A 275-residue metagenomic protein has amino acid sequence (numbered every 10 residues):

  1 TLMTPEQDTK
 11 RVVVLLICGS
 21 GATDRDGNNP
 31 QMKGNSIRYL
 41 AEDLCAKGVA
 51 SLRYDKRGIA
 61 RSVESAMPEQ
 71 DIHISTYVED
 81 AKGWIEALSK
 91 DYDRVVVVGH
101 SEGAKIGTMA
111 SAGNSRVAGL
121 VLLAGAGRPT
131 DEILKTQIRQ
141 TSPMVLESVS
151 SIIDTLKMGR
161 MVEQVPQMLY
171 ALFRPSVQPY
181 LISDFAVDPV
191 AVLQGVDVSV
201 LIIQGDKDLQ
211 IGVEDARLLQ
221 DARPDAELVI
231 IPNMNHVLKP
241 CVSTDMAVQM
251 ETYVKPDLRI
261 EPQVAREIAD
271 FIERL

Functional and structural regions predicted by a protein language model:
D8-A46: Short, surface-exposed "cap/lid" segments of acyl-processing enzymes
N35-V63: Conserved alpha/beta-hydrolase
E69-S89: Alpha/beta-hydrolase active-site loop
E86-I138: Primarily recognizes the serine-hydrolase "nucleophile elbow" in alpha/beta-hydrolase and SGNH/GDSL folds
V121-V192: Accessory cap/linker subdomain of secreted extracellular hydrolases
V196, I202-Q204: Short beta-strand/loop motif that positions the catalytic acidic residue of the alpha/beta-hydrolase fold
V198, I211-D221: Short alpha-helix in the alpha/beta-hydrolase fold that links the catalytic acid
M234-L238, V242-L275: Catalytic active-site module of serine/aspartate enzymes centered on a nucleophile-bearing elbow/loop
